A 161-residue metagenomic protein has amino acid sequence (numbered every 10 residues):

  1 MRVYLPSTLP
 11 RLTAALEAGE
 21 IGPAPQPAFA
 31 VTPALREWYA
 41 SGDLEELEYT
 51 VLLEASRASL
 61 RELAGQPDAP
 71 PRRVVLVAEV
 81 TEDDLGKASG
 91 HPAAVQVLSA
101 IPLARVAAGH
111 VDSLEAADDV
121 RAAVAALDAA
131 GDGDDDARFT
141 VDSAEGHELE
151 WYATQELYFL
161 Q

Functional and structural regions predicted by a protein language model:
M1-Q26, A30-V31: Short, extreme N-terminal segment that most often corresponds to the first beta-strand
A15, A58, A123: Residues that form generic nucleotide/phosphate-binding pockets
E17, L60, T81: Residue-level marker of positions within ordered structural domains that often coincide with functionally constrained
I21-L60: N-terminal interaction modules that seed assembly of large macromolecular complexes
E45-R72, A78, G90-P92, S99-L103: Divalent-cation
R73, A78-Q161: Glycine-rich, aromatic-bearing surface loops/beta-hairpins
